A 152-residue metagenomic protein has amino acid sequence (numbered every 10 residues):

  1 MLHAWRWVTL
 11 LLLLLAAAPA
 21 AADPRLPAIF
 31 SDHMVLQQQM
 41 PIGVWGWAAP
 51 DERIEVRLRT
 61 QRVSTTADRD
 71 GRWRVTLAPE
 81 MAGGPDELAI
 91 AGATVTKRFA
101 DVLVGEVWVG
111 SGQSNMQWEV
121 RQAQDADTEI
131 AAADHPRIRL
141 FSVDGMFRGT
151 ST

Functional and structural regions predicted by a protein language model:
M1-T9: Bacterial N-terminal signal peptides that target proteins for export
A16-A17: N-terminal signal peptide c-region/cleavage motif recognized by signal peptidases
A22-T152: Cell-envelope and extracellular/periplasmic
